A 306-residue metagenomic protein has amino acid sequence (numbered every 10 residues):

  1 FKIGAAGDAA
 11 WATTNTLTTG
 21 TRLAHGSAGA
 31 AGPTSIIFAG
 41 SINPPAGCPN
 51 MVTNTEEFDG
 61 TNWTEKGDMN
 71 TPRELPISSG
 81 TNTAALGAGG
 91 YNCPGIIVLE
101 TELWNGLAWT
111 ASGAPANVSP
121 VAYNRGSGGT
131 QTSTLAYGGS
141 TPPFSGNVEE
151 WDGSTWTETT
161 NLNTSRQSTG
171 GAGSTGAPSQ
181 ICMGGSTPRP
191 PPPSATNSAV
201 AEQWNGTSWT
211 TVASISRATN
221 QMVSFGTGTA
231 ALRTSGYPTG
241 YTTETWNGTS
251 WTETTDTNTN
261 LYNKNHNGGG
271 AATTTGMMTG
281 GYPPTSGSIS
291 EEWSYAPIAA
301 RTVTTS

Functional and structural regions predicted by a protein language model:
F1-S306: Polar, enzyme-active/binding microenvironments
